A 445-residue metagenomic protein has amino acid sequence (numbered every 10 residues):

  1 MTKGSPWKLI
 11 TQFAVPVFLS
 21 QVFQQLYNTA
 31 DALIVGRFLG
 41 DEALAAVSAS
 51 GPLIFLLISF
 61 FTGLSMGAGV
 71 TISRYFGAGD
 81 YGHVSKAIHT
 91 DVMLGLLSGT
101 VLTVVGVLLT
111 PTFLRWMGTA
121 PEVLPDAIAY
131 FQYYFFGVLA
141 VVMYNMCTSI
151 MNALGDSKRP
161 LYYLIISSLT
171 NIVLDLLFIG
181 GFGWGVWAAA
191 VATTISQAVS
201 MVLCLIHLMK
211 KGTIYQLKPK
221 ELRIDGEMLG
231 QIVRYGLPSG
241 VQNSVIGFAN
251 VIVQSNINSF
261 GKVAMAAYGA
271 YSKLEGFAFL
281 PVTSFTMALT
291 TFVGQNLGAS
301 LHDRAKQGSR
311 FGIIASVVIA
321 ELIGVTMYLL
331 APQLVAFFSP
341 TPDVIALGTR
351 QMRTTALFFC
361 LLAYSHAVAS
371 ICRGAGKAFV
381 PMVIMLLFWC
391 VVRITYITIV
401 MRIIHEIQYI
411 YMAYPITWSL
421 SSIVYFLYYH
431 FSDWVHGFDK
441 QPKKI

Functional and structural regions predicted by a protein language model:
M1-A14, I72-L139, G181-L237, V293-F358 (+1 more regions): Short alpha-helical transmembrane segments in multi-pass integral membrane proteins
T2-L39, P52-G67, T71, L96-T103 (+4 more regions): N-terminal transmembrane alpha-helices
Q12-D31, Y133, Y144, S167 (+4 more regions): Transmembrane helical elements of multi-pass membrane transporters/channels
L26-A45, L114-P121, L177-W184, S244-K273 (+4 more regions): Helix-terminus/linker motif at the lipid-water interface of multi-pass membrane proteins
L39-P52, A127-F131, A190, K262-F277 (+2 more regions): Small-residue hotspots at the loop-to-helix junctions and early N-terminal turns of transmembrane alpha-helices
L44-V104, V141-P160, Q254, A267-A331 (+1 more regions): Small-residue-rich hydrophobic transmembrane alpha-helices
L56-S59, N171-L176, M201-L205, F277-L280 (+3 more regions): Hydrophobic transmembrane alpha-helices of multi-pass small-molecule transporters
S65, Y134-N152, P160-S168, A189-C204 (+4 more regions): Short runs within selected transmembrane alpha-helices of multi-pass transporters and secretion channels
